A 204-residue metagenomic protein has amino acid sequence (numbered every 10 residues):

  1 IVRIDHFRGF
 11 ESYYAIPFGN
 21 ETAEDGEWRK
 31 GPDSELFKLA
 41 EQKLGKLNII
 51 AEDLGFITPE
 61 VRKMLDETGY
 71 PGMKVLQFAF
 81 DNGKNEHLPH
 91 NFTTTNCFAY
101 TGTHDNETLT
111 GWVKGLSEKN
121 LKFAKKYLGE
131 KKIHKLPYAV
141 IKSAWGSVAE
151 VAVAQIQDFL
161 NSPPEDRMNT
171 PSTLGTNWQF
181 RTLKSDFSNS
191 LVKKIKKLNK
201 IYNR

Functional and structural regions predicted by a protein language model:
I1-R204: Catalytic cores of glycan-processing enzymes that make or break glycosidic bonds
